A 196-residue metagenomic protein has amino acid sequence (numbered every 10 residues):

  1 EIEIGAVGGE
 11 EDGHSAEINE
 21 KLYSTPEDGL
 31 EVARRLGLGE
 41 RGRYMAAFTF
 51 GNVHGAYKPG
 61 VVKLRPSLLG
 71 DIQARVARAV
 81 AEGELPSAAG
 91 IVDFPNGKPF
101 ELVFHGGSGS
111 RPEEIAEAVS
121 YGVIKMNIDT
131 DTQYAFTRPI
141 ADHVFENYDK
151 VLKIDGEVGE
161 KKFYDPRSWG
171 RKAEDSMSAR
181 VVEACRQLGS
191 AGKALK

Functional and structural regions predicted by a protein language model:
E1-K98, P112-E117, Y121: Alpha/beta enzyme core
G13-H14, R138-D142: Short secondary-structure transition/capping segments
I18-N19, V144-E146: Short, hinge-like loop/turn segments at secondary-structure boundaries
Y23-P26, V62-P66, P112, Y134 (+3 more regions): Electropositive phosphate-/nucleotide-binding environments in soluble metabolic enzymes
N52-H54, Y121-P139: Glycine-rich phosphate-binding active-site loops on the catalytic face of alpha/beta enzymes
E101, G106-S110, I128-D131: Short acidic/histidine-rich active-site segments
E114-A116, F136-P139, L188, A194-L195: A mid-to-C-terminal "edge-of-domain" accessory segment
F145-K196: Extended, intrinsically disordered, low-complexity segments
